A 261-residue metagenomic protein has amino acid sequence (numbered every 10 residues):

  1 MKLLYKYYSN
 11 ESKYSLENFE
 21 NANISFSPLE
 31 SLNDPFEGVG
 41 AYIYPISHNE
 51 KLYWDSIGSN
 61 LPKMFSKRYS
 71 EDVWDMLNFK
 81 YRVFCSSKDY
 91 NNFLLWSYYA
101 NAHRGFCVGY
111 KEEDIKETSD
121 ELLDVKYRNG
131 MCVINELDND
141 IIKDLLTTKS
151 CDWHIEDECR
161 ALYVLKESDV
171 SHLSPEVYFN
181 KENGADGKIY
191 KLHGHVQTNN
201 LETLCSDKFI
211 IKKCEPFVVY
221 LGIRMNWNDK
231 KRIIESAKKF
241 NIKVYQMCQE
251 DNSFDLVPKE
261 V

Functional and structural regions predicted by a protein language model:
M1-V261: Partner-binding and oligomerization surfaces adjacent to conserved cores of proteins that assemble macromolecular
